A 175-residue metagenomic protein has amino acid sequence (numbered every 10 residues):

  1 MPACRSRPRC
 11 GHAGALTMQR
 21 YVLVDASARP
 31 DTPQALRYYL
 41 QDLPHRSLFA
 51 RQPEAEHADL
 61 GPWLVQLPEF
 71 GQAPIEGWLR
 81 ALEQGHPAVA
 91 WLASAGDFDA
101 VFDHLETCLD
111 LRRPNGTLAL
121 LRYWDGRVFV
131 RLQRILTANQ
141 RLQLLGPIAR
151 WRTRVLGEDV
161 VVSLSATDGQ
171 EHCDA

Functional and structural regions predicted by a protein language model:
P2-R122, G126-A175: Terminal low-complexity "docking" segments
